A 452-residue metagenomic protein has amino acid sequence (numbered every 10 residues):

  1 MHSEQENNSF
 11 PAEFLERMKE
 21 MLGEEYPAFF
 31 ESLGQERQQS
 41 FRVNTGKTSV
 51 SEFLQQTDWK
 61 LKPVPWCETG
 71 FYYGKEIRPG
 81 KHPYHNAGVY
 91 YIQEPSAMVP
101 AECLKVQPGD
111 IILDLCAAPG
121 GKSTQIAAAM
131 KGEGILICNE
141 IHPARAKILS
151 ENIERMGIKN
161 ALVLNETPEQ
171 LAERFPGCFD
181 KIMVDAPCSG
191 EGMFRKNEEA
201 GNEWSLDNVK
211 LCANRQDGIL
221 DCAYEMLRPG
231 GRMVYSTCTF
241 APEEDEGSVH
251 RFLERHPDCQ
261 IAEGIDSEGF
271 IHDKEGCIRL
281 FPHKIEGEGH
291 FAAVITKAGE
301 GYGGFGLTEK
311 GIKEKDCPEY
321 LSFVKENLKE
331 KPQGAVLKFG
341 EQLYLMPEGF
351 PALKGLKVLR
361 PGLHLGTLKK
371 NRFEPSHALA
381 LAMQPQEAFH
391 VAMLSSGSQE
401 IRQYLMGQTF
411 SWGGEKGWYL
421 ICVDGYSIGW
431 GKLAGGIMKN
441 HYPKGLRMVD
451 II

Functional and structural regions predicted by a protein language model:
M1-L54, E288-F291, A298-I452: Polybasic, low-complexity RNA-engagement segments
Q39-M98: Conserved AdoMet
Q107-P108, Q170-D185: A short acidic, Gly/Pro-enriched loop at the edge of an enzyme's catalytic core that lines a small-molecule cofactor
G109-A118: Conserved class I S-adenosyl-L-methionine
P119-G132: Conserved SAM-binding loop of SAM-dependent methyltransferases across substrates and taxa, primarily the Class I
M130-K131, L227-P229: Helix-to-beta-strand junctions that scaffold the AdoMet/dcAdoMet cofactor pocket in Class I SAM-dependent enzymes
N139-G177: S-adenosyl-L-methionine
A144, D180-D221, V234, C238-E246 (+1 more regions): Mobile active-site "lid"/loop adjacent to the S-adenosyl-L-methionine
